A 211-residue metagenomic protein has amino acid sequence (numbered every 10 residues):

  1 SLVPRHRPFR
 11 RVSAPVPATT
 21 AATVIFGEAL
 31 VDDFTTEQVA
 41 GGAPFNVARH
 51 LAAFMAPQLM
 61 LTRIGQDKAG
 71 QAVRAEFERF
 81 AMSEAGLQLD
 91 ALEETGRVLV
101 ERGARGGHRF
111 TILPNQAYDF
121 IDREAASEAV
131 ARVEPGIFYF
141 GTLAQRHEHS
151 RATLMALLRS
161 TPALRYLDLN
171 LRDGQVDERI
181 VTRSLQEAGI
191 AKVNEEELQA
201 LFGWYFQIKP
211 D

Functional and structural regions predicted by a protein language model:
L2-V24, E76-L87, R102-D211: Ribokinase/PfkB-type carbohydrate-kinase core domain
T23, D32-G107, P114-F120: Substrate-binding N-lobe of the ribokinase-like
A29, I64-Q66, A144, L171: Residue-level signal for short, function-critical loop segments
V31-D32, Q199: Nucleotide phosphate-binding site architecture
